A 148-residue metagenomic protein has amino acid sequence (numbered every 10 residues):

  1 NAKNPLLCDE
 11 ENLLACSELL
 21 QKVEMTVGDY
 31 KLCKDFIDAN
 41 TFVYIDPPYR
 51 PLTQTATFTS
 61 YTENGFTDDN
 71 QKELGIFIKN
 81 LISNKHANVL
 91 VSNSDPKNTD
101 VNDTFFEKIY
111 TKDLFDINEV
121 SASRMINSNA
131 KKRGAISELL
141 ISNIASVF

Functional and structural regions predicted by a protein language model:
N1-F58, E73: SAM-dependent nucleic-acid methyltransferase catalytic core
L6-L7, E24, N64-K72, K132-A135: Conserved phosphate-coordination/catalytic loops
K34, P51-Q54, K97-V101, N127-S128: Short catalytic/ligand-binding loop motif for oxyanion handling, primarily in non-cytosolic enzymes, centered on
N40-T41, T57-S60, T104-E107, R133-G134: Short, glycine/charged-enriched secondary-structure capping and boundary segments
P48, S94, I144: Anionic group-transfer/hydrolysis microenvironments
R50-H86: SAM-dependent methyltransferase catalytic-core segment centered on the flexible catalytic loop and adjoining short
Q71-S123: Conserved Class I SAM-dependent methyltransferase catalytic core
T111-F148: Class I S-adenosyl-L-methionine
